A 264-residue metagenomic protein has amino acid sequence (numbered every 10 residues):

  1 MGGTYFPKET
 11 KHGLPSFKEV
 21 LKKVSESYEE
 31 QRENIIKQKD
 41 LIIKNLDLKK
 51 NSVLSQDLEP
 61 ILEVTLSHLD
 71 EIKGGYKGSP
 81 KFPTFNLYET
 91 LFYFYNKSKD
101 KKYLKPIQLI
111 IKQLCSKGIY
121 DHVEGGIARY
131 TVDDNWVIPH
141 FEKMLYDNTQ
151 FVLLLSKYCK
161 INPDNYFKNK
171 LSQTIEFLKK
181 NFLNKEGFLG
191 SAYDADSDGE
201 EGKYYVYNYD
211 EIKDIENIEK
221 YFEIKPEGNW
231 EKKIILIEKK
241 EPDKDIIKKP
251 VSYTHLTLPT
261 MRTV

Functional and structural regions predicted by a protein language model:
M1-L256: Replace the tail clause
H255-V264: Single conserved hydrophobic/aromatic residue that forms the stacking wall/gate of nucleotide- or nucleobase-binding
